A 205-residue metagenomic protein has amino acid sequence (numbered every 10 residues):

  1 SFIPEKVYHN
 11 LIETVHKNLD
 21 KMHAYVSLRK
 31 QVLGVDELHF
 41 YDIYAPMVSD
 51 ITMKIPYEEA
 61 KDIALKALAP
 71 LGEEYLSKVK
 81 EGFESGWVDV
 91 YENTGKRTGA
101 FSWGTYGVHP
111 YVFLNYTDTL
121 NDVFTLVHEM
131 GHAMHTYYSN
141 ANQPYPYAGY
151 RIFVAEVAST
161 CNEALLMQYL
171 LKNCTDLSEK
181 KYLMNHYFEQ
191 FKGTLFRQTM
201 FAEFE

Functional and structural regions predicted by a protein language model:
S1-E205: Cation-handling catalytic/transport regions enriched in His/Asp/Glu
